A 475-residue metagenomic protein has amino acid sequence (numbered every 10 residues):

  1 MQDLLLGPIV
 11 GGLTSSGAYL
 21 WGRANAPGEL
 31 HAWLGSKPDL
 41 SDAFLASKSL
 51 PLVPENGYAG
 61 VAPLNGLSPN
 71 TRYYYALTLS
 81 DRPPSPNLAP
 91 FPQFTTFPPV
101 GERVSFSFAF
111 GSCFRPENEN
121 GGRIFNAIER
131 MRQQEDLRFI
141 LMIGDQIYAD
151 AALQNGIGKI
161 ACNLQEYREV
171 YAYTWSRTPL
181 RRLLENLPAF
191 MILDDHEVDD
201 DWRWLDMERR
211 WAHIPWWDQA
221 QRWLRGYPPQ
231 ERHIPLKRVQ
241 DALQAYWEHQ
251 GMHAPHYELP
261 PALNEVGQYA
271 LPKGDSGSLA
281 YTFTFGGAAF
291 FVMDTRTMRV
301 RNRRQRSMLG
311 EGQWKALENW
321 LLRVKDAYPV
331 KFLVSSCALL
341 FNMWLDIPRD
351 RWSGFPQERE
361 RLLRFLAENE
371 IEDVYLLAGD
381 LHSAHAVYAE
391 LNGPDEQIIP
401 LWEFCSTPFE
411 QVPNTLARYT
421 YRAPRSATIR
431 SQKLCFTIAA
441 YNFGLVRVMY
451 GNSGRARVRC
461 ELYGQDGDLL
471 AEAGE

Functional and structural regions predicted by a protein language model:
M1-E475: Metal-dependent phosphoester/phosphodiester hydrolase catalytic core
